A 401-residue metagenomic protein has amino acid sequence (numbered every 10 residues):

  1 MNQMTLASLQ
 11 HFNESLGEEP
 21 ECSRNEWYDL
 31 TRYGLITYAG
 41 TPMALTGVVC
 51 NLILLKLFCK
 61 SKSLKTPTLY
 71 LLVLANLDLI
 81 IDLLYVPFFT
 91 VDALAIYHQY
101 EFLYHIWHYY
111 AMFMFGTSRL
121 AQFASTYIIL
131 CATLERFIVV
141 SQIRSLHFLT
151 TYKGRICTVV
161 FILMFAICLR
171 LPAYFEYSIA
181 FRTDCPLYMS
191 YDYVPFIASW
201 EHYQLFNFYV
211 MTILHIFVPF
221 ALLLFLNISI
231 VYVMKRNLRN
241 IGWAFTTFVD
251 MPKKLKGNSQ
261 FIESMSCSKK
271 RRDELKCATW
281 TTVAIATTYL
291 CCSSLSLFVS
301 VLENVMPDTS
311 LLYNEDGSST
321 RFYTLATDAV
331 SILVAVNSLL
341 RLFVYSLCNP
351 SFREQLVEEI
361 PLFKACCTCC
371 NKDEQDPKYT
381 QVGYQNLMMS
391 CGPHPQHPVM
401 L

Functional and structural regions predicted by a protein language model:
M1-S23, F148, L238-W280, A284 (+3 more regions): Intrinsically disordered regulatory tails of 7TM GPCRs
M1-V49, A93: Extracellular N-terminal segment of 7TM GPCRs
G17-E26, A95-G116, L120, C168-F217 (+3 more regions): Loop architecture of class A 7-transmembrane GPCRs
D29-T41, P67-C131, V139-Q142, H147: Extracellular TM2-ECL1-early TM3 structural module of rhodopsin-like
G40, I80-Y100, S118, Q122 (+4 more regions): Helix-to-loop junction signature of class
P42-L45, V73-N76, T117, F161-M164 (+5 more regions): Hydrophobic residues within alpha-helical transmembrane segments of multi-pass solute transporters/permease subunits
L52, I128-V140, A173-D184, T212-M251 (+2 more regions): Class A (rhodopsin-like) GPCR signature focused on the TM5-ICL3 interface and adjacent 7TM helical core
I80-L84, V91-L94, A121-C131, I138 (+3 more regions): Fourth transmembrane helix
